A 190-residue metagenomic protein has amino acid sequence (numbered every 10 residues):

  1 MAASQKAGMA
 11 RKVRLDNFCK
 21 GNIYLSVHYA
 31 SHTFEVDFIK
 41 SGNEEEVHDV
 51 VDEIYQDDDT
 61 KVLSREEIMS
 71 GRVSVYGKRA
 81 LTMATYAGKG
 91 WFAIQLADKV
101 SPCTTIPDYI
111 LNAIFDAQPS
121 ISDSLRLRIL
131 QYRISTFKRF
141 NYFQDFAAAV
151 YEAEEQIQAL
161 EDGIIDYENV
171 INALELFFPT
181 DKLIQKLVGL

Functional and structural regions predicted by a protein language model:
M1-L190: Acidic, divalent-metal-binding catalytic cores of TOPRIM and closely related two-metal-ion phosphodiester/pyrophosphate
